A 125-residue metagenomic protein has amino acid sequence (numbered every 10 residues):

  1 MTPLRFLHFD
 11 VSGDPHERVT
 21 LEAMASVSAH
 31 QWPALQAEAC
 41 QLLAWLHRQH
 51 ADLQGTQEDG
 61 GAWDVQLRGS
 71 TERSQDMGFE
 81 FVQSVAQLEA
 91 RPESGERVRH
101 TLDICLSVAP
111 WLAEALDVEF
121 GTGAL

Functional and structural regions predicted by a protein language model:
M1-E58: Long, contiguous N-terminal structural blocks used for assembly/anchoring
P3, W111-L125: Short, charged, intrinsically disordered terminal tails
L7-G13, A23, W63-T71, F79 (+1 more regions): Generic preference for hydrophobic/aromatic residues in regular secondary structure cores
W45-P110: Amphipathic protein-protein interaction modules
